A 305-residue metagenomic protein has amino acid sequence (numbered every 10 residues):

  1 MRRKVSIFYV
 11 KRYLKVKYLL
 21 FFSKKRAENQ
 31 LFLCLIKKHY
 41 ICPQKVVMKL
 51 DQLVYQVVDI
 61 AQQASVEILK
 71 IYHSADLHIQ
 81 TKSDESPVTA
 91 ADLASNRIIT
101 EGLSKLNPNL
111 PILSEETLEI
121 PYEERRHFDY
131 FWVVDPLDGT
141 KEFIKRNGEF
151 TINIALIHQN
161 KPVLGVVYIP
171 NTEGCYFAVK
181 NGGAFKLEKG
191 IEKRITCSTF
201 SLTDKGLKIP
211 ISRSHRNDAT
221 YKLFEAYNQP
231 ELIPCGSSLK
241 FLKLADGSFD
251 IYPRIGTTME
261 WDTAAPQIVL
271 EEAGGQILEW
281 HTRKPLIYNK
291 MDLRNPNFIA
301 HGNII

Functional and structural regions predicted by a protein language model:
V5, F32-L35, H39-Q44: Short, positively charged and aromatic/hydrophobic N-terminal segments
S6, R26-E28, V46, T140: Targeting/processing segments of secretory and organellar proteins
Y9, L14, L19-F22, Q30-L35: Short hydrophobic targeting helices and cationic amphipathic motifs that mediate membrane/organellar targeting
Y40-L137, Y221-A226, L242, T282-K284: N-terminal subdomain of lithium-sensitive/metallo-dependent phosphomonoesterases centered on the IMPase/IPPase/PAP
P43-D59, Y221-A226, F241-I305: Oxyanion/phosphate-interacting regions
I68, D92, L103, T140 (+5 more regions): Residue-level signal for inorganic ion chemistry
F128-T172: Glycine-rich active-site/cofactor-binding loop and its immediate structural neighborhood
I154-L242, K290-I305: Acidic beta-strand-loop-alpha-helix segment within the catalytic core of divalent metal-dependent phosphate-processing
